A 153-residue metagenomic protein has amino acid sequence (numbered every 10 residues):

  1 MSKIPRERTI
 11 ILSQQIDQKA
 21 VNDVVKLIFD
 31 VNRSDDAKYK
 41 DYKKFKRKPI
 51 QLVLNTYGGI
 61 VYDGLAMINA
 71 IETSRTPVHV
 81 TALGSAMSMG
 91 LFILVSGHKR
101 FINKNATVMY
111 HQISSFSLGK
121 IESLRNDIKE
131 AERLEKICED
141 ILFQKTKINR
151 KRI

Functional and structural regions predicted by a protein language model:
M1-I153: Terminal-region recognition feature
